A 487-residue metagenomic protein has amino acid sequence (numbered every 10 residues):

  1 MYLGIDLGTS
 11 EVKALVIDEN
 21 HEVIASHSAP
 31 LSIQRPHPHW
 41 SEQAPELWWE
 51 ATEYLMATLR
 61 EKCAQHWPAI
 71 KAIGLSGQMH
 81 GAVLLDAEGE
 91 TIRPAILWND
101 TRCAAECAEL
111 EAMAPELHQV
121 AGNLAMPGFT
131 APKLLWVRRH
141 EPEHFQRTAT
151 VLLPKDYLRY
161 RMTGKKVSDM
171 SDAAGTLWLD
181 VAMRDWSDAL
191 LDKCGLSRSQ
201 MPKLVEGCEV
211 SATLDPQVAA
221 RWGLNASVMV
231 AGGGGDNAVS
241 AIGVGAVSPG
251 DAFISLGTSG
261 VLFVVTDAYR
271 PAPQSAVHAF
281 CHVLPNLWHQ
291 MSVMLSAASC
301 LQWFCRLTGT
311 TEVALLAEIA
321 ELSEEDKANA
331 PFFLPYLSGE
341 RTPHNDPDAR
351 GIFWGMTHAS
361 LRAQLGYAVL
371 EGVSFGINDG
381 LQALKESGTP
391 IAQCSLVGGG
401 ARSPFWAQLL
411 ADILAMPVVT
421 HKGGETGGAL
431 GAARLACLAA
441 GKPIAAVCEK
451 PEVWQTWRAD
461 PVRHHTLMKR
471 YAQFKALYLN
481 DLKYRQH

Functional and structural regions predicted by a protein language model:
M1-R93, Q119, R147, A219-A220 (+5 more regions): N-terminal glycine/serine-rich phosphate-binding loop of ATP-dependent small-molecule kinases, especially carbohydrate
L3-G4, A104, E111-F129, L135-V167 (+3 more regions): Active-site core segments that coordinate phosphate-bearing ligands/cofactors across diverse enzyme families
A29, Q34, I96-C103, A173 (+2 more regions): Short, acidic/turn-prone active-site loops that include or flank metal/cofactor- and phosphate-binding residues
A44, D100, D236: Short, conserved phosphate/pyrophosphate- and ester-handling motifs at nucleotide-, phospho-/glycolipid
K62-W98, N123-G128, R159-D180, K203-E206 (+1 more regions): Short beta-strand-loop/turn "lid" adjacent to the catalytic site in phosphate-handling enzymes
C63-H66, S197, S387: Extracytoplasmic/secreted proteins and extracellular or luminal domains
C194-E206: A conserved helix-loop-beta module that forms one wall/lid of the active-site cleft in ATP-utilizing catalytic domains
